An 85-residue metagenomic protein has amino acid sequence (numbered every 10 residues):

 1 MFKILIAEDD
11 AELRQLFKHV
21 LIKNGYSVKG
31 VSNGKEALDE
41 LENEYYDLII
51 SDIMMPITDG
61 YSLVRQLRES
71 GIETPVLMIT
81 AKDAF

Functional and structural regions predicted by a protein language model:
E8: Conserved acidic carboxylate
Q15-K23: Charged docking surfaces used in two-component/phosphorelay signaling
G25-S32, E40: Short hydrophobic/Thr-rich beta-strand motif most characteristic of the beta2 strand and flanking loop of CheY-like
N33, D59-S62: Acidic catalytic/metal-coordinating carboxylates
D39, Y61-I72: Short amphipathic alpha-helix used as the core "switch/output" element in two-component signaling
E44-I50: Active-site beta3 strand of CheY-like receiver
D52, T80: Active-site residues of response regulator receiver
M55: Receiver (REC) domain active-site loop signature in two-component systems and cognate sites in sensor histidine kinases
